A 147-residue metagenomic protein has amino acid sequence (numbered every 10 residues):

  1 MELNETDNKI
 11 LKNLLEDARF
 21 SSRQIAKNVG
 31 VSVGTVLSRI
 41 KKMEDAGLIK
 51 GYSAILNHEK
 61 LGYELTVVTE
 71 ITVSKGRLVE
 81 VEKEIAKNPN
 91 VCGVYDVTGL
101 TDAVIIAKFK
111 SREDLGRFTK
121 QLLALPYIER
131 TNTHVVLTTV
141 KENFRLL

Functional and structural regions predicted by a protein language model:
M1-L147: A compositional/biophysical signature of low hydrophobicity enriched in polar/charged and small residues
